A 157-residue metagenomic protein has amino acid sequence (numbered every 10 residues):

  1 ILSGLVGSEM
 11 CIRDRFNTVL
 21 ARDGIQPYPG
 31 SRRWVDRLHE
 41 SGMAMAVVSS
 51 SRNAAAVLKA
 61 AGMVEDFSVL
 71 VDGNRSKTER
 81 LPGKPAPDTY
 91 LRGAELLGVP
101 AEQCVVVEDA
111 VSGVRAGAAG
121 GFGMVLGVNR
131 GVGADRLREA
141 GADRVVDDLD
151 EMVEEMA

Functional and structural regions predicted by a protein language model:
I1-G7: Single conserved hydrophobic/aromatic residue that forms the stacking wall/gate of nucleotide- or nucleobase-binding
M10-C11: Active-site loops and adjacent core secondary-structure elements that bind or stabilize anionic groups
N17-V47, E102-Q103: Short, acidic loop-to-helix structural element flanking the phosphoryl-transfer center in phosphate-processing enzymes
R52-V105, V111, R115, A119 (+1 more regions): Substrate-recognition "cap/lid" segment bordering the active-site pocket of phosphatases
S68-V69, G123, D143: Receiver (REC) domain switch/active-site residues of two-component response regulators
E108, N129: Conserved acidic E/D residue at the C-terminus of a beta-strand in Rossmann-like folds
R144-D148: Short acidic-hydrophobic, aromatic-tinged amphipathic segments that line or gate anion-handling sites
E151-A157: Short amphipathic alpha-helix with an adjacent loop that forms part of the alpha/beta core around
